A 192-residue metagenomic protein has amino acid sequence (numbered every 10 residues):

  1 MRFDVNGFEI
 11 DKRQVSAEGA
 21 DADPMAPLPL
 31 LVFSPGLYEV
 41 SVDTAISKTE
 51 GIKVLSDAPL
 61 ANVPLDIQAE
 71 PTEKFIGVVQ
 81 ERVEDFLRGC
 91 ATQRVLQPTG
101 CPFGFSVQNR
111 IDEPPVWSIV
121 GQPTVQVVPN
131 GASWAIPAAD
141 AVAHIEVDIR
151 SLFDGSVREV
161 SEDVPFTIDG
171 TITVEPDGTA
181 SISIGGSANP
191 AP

Functional and structural regions predicted by a protein language model:
M1-P192: Short loop/turn and low-complexity linker motifs enriched in small/turn-promoting residues
